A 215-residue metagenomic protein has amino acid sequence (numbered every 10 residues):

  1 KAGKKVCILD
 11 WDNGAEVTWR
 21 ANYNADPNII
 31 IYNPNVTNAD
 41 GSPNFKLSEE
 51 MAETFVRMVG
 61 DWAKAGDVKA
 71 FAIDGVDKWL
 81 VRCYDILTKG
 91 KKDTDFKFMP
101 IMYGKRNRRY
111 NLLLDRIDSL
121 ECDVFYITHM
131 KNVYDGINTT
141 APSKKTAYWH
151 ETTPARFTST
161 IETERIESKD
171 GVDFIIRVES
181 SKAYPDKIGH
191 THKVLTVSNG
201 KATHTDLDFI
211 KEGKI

Functional and structural regions predicted by a protein language model:
K1-G66, A70-F71, K78, R82: Conserved P-loop
D12-E16, N35-A39, V76-K78, M130-Y134 (+2 more regions): Conserved nucleotide-binding/hydrolysis micro-motifs of P-loop NTPases
A21, D85-T88, K169: Single-residue recognition of alpha-helix boundary sites
S48-M51, I101-G104, F174: Glycine-rich, flexible loop segments associated with nucleotide phosphate handling
A70-T152: P-loop NTPase motor core
R116-I117, C122-G200, H204: Phosphate-binding/switch region of NTP-binding enzymes
K214-I215: Short acidic DE-rich linear segments
